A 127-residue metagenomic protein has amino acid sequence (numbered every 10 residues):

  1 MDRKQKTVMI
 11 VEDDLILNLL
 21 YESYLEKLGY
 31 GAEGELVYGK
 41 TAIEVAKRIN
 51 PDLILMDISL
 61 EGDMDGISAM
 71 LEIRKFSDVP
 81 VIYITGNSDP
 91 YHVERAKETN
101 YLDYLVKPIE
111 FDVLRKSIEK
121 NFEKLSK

Functional and structural regions predicted by a protein language model:
M1-T7, D112-K127: Non-catalytic signal-transmission and effector/linker regions of two-component phosphorelay proteins
D14-G34: Two-component/phosphorelay signaling modules centered on CheY-like receiver
E22, E35-L53: Acidic, metal-coordinating helix/loop segments flanking the phosphotransfer/catalytic sites of two-component signaling
I54, V81, Y104-L105: Two-component signal transduction core modules
D57-I58, T85: Active-site residues of response regulator receiver
D65-F76: Short amphipathic alpha-helix used as the core "switch/output" element in two-component signaling
K75, S88-V106, K116, K120: Alpha4 helix (beta4-alpha4-beta5 surface) of REC/receiver domains from two-component response regulators
D78-S88: A short, hydrophobic beta-strand element within the central beta-sheet of small alpha/beta folds
